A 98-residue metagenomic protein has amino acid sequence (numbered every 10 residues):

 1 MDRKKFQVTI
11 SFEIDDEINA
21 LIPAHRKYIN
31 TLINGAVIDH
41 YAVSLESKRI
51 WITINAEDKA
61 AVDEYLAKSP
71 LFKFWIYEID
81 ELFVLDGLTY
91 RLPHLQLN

Functional and structural regions predicted by a protein language model:
M1-N98: Conserved, structured core segments of small domains
